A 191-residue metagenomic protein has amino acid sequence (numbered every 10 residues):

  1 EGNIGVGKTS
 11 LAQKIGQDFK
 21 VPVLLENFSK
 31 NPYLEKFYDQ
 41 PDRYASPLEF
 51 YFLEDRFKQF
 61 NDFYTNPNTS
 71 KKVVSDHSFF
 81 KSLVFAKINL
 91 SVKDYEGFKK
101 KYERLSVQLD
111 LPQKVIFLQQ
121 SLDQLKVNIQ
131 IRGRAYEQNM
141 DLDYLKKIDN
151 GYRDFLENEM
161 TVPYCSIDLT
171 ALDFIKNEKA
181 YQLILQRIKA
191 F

Functional and structural regions predicted by a protein language model:
N3: P-loop (Walker A) phosphate-binding loop of NTP-binding proteins
K8: Conserved lysine of the Walker
L11-A12, G16: Post-Walker A alpha-helix
Q17-D55: Conserved substrate/cofactor phosphate-moiety recognition/catalytic segment in nucleotide-dependent phosphotransferases
F28-N31, F79-F80, Q120-L125, A171-F174: Conserved nucleotide-binding/hydrolysis micro-motifs of P-loop NTPases
L48-D110: Glycine-rich phosphate-binding loop used to anchor ATP phosphates in small-molecule kinases, encompassing both
L83-R153: A glycine- and Lys/Arg-enriched "phosphate-lid" helix/loop adjacent to the NTP-binding pocket of small-molecule kinases
V127-N139, D143-F191: NTP-dependent small-molecule kinase module
